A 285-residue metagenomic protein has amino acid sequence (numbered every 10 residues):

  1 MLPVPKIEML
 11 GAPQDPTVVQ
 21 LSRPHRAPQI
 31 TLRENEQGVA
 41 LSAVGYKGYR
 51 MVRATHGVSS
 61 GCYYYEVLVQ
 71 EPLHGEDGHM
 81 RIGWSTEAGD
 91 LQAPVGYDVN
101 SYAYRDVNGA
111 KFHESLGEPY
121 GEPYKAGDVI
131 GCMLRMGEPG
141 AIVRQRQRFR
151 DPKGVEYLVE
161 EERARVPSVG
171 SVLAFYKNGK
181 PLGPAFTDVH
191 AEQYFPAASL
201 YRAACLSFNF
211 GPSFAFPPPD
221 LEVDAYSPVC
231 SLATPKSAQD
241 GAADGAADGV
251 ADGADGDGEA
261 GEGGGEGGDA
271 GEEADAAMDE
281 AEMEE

Functional and structural regions predicted by a protein language model:
M1-E285: PRY/SPRY (B30.2) beta-sandwich protein-interaction domains and their adjacent Ser/Pro/Gly-rich low-complexity linkers
